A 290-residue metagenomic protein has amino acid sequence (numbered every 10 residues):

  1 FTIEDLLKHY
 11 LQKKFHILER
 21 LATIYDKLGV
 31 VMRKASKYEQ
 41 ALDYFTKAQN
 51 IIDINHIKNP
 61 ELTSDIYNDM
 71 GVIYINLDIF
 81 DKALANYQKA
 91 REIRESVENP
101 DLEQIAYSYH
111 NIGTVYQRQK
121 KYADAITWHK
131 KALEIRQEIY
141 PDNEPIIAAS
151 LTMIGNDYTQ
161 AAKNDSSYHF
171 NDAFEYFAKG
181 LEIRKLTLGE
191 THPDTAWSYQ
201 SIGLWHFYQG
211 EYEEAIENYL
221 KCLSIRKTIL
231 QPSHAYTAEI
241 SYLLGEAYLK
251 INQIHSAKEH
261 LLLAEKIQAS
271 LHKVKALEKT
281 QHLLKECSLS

Functional and structural regions predicted by a protein language model:
F1-I3, Y38, F45, I52 (+11 more regions): Hydrophobic/aromatic packing residues within the alpha-helices of TPR/SEL1-like helical repeat arrays
T2-Y10, V31, I51-I54, I93-V97 (+7 more regions): Residue position in alpha-helical solenoids
L11-E19, H56-S64, D81, E98-A106 (+7 more regions): Helix N-cap/loop-to-helix boundary motif
E19-K34, E61-N76, E103-R118, P145-Q160 (+3 more regions): Conserved alpha-helical positions within TPR/SEL1-like repeat arrays
G29, H56, E98, G113 (+9 more regions): Short coil/turn linking the two alpha-helices of tandem helical-hairpin repeats
I254-H272: TPR/TPR-like (Sel1-like) alpha-helical repeat modules
